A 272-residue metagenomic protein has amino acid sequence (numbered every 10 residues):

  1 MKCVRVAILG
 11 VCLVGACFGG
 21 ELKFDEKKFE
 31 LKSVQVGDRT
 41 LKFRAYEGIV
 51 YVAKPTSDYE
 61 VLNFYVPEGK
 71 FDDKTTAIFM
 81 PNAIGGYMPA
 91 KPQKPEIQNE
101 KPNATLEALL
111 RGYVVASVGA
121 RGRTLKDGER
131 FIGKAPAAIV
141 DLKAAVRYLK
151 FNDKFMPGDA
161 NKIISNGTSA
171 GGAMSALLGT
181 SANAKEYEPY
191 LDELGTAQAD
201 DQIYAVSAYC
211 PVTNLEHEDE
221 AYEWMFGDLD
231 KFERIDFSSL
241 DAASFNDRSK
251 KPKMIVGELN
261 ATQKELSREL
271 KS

Functional and structural regions predicted by a protein language model:
A7-A16: Bacterial N-terminal signal peptides
G20-D73: Catalytic-loop region of hydrolases
L62, K74-Y87: Short beta-strand element of the alpha/beta-hydrolase
T75-I78, R111-V115, A160-K162, D201-A205: Loop/turn elements at helix/coil->beta-strand transitions in domains of secreted/extracellular proteins
N82-V140, G179-S181, A221: Cap/lid segment of the alpha/beta-hydrolase catalytic domain
I132-F155: Alpha/beta-hydrolase active-site loop
F151-W224: Primarily recognizes the serine-hydrolase "nucleophile elbow" in alpha/beta-hydrolase and SGNH/GDSL folds
P211, D219-S272: Non-catalytic, alpha-helical, charged scaffold/linker segments that couple or flank catalytic or architectural cores
